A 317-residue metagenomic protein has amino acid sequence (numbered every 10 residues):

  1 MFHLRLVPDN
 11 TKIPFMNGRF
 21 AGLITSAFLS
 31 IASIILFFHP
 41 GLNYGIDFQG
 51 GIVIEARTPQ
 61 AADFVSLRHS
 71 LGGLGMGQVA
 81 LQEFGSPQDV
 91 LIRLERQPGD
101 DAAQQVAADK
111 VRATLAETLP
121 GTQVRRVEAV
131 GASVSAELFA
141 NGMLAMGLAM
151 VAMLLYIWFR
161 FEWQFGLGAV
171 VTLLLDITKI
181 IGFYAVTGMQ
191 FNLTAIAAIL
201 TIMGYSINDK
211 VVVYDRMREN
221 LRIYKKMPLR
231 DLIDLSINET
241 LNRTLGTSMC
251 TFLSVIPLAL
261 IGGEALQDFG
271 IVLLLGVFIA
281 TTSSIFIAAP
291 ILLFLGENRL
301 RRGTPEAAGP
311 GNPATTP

Functional and structural regions predicted by a protein language model:
M1-P317: A structural signal for conserved, well-ordered secondary-structure elements that form binding/interaction cores
